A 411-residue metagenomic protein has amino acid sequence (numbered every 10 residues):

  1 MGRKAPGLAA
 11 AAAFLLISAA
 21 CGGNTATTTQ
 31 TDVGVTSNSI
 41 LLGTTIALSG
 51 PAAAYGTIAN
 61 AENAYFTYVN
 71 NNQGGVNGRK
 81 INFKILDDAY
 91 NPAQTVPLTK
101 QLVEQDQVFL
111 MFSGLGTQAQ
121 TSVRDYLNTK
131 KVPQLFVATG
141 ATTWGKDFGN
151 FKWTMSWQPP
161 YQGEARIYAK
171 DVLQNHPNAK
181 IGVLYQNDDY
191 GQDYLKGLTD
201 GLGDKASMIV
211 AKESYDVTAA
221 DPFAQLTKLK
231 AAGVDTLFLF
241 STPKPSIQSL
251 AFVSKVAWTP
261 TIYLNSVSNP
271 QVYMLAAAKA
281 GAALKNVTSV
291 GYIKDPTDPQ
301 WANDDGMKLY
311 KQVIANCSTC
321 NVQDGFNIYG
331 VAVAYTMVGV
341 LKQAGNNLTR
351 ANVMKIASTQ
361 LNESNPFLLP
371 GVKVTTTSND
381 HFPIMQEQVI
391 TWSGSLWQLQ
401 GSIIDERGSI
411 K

Functional and structural regions predicted by a protein language model:
M1-L41, S409-K411: Short, low-complexity disordered leader/linker segments with a strong preference for bacterial N-terminal type II
T27-T44, G75-K80, L173-A179, N347: Immediate post-signal peptide segment of exported/extracytoplasmic ligand-binding proteins
T28-Q30, A54-N60, N72-K146, W157 (+3 more regions): Beta-alpha junction/loop-to-helix N-cap segments that form part of ligand/metal-binding clefts
T29-N63, L86-A93, L115-G116, L184-Q192 (+2 more regions): Extracytoplasmic "Venus flytrap"
T95, S156-K180, A220-F223, S246 (+1 more regions): Hydrophobic alpha-helical segments within soluble ligand-binding/sensing domains
Q107-E213, Y263-T288: Extracytoplasmic ligand/sensor domains, especially the bilobed periplasmic-binding protein
V253-V331, I403-R407: Extracellular/periplasmic periplasmic-binding protein-like sensory domains
N316-N327, V338-Q398: Segments of small-molecule ligand-sensing domains
